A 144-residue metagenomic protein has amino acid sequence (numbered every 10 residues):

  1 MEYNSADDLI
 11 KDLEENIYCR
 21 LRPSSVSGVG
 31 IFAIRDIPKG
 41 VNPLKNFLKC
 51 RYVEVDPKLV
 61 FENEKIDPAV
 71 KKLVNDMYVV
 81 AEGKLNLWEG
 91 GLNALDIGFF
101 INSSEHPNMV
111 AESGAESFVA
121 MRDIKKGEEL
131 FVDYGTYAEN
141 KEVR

Functional and structural regions predicted by a protein language model:
M1-R144: Conserved catalytic SET/PR domain of SAM-dependent protein methyltransferases, capturing the structural core that binds
